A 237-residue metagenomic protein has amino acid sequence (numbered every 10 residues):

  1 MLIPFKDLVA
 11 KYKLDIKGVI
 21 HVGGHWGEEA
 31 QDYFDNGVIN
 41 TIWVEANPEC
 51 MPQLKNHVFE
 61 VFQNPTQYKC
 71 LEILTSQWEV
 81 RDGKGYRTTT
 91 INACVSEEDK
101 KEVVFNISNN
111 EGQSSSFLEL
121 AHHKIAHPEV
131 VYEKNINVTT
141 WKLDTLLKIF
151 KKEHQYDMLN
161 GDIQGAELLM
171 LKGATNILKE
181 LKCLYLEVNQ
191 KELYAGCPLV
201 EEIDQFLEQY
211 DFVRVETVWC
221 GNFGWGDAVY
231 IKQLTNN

Functional and structural regions predicted by a protein language model:
M1-N237: Phosphate/nucleotide-binding beta-alpha loop and adjacent structural elements of enzyme active sites
